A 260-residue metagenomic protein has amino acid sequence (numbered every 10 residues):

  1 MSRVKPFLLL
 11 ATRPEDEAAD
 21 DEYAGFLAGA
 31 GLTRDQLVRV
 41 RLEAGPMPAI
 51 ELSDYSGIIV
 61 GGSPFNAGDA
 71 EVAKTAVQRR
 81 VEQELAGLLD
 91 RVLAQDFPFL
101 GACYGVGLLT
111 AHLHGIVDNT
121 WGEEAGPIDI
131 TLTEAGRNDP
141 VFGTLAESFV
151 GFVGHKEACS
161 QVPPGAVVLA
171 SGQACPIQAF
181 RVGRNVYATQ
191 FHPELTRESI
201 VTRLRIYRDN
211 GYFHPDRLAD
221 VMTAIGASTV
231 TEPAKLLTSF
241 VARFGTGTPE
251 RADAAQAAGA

Functional and structural regions predicted by a protein language model:
S2-L9: Extreme N-terminal starter segment of soluble prokaryotic enzymes
T12, L42, Y104: Cofactor-binding loop segments of dinucleotide-utilizing enzymes, especially the Rossmann-like FAD- and NAD(P)+-binding
P14-E22: Glycine- and acidic-residue-enriched helix-capping/strand-helix junction motifs
G25-D35: A short, Lys/Arg-enriched amphipathic alpha-helix followed by its capping loop at the start of a domain
T33-L100: Flexible gly/pro-rich beta->alpha loop and the following alpha-helix that scaffold active-site loops
G101, G105, T110: Gly/Ala-rich beta-loop-alpha elbow adjacent to hydrolase catalytic centers
L113-E198: Pocket-forming structural segment of enzyme catalytic cores
L195-A260: Acyltransferase
